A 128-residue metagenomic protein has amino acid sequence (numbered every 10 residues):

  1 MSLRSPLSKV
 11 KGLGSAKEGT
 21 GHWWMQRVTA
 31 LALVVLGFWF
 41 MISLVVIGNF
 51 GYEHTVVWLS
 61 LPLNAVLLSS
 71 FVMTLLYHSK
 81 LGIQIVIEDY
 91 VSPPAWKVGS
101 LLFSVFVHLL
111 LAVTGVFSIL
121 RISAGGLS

Functional and structural regions predicted by a protein language model:
M1-S128: Membrane-embedded alpha-helical bundles that constitute the cytochrome b-like, heme-associated redox core of multi-pass
